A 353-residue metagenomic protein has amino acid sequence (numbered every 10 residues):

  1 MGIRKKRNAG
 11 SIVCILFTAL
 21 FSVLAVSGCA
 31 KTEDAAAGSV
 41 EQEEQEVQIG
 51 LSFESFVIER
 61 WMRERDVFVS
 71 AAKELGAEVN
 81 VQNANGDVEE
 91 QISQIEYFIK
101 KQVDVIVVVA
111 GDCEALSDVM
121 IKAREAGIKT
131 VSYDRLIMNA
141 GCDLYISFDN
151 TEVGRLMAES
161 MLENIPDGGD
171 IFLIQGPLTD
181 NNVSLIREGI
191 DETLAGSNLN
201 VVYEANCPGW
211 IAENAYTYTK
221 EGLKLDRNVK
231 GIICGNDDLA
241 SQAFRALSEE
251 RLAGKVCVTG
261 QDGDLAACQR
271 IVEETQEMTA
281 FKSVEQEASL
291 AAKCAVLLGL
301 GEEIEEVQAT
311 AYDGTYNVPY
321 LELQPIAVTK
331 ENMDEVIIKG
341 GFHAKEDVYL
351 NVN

Functional and structural regions predicted by a protein language model:
M1-A9: N-terminal secretory signal peptides that target proteins for export/translocation
R4-K5, G28-N353: A residue-level marker of the well-folded mature domains of exported/periplasmic proteins
A9-T32: Sec-dependent N-terminal signal peptides of Gram-positive bacterial secreted proteins and lipoproteins
